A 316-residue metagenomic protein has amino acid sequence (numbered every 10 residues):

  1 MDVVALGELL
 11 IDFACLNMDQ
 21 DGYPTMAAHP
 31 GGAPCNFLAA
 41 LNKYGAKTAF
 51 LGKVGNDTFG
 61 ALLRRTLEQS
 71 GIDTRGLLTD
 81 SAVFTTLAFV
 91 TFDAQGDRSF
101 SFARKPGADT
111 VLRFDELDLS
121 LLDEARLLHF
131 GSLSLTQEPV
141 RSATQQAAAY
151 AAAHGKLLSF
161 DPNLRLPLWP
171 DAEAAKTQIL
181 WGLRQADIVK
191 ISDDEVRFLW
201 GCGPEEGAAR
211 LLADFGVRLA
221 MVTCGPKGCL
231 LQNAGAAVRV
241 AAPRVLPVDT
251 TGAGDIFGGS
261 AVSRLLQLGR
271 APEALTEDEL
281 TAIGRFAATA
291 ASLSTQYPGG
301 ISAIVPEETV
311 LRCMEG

Functional and structural regions predicted by a protein language model:
M1-D73: Glycine-rich phosphate/adenosyl-contacting loop at the front of the ribokinase-like
D2, L157, I188, R218-L219: Proline-centered loop/turn at the N-terminus of a beta-strand
V4, A149-Y150, G201-G316: Conserved phosphate-binding/catalytic region of the ribokinase-like
K47-S132, R312-G316: Conserved N-terminal subdomain of the carbohydrate kinase-like
T86, S132-T136, A291, Y297-G300: Glycine-rich phosphate/pyrophosphate-binding beta-alpha loops
L133-R210, K227-G228: Conserved beta-alpha-beta core of the PfkB/ribokinase-like small-molecule kinase fold
